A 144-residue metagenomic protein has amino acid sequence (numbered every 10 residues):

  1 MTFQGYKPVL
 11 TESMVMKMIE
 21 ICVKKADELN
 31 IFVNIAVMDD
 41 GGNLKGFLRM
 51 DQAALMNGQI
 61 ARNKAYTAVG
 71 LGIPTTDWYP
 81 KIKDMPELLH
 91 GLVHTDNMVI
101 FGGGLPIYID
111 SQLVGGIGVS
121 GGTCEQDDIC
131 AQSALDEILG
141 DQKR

Functional and structural regions predicted by a protein language model:
M1-R144: Flexible, solvent-exposed loop/hinge segments and secondary-structure transition points
